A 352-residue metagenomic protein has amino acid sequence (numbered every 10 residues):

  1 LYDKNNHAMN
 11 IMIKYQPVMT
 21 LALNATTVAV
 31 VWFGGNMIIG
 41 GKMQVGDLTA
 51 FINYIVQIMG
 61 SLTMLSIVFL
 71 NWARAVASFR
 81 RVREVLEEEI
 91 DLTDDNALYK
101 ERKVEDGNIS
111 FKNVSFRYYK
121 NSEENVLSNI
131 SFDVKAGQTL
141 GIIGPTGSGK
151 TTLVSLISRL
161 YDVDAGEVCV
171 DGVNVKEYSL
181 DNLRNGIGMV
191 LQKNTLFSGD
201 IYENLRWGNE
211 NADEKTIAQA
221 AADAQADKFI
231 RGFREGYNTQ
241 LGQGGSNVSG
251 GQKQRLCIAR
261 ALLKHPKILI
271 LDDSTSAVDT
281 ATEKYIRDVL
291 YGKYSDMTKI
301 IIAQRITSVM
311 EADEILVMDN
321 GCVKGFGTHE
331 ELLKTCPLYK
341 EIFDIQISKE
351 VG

Functional and structural regions predicted by a protein language model:
L1-V28, N71-R74, D91, R117-S122: An intracellular "coupling" helix at the cytosolic face of ABC transporter transmembrane type-1 domains
H7, I11-K14, V18, F51 (+4 more regions): Alpha-helical membrane-protein architecture signal
N10, T27, I58-V85: Cytosolic ends of transmembrane helices, especially the final helix of ABC transmembrane type-1 domains
N24, N71, S78-R81, E88 (+3 more regions): HisKA/DHp dimerization-phosphotransfer core of two-component histidine kinases, especially the H-box helix
T27-M37: Juxtamembrane "helix exit" motif at the C-terminal ends of alpha-helical transmembrane segments in multi-pass membrane
G40-N53: Membrane-water interface of transmembrane alpha-helices in multipass transporters/channels
I52, M59, V76, R184 (+1 more regions): Conserved catalytic core of two-component sensor histidine kinases
D94, R102-G352: ABC-type nucleotide-binding domain
